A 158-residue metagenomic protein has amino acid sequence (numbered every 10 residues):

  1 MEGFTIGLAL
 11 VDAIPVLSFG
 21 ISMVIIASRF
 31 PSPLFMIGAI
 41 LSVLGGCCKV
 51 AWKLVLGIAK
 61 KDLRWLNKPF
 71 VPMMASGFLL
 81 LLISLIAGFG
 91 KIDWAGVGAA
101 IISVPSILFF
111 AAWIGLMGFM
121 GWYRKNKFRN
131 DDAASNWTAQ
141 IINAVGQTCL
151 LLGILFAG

Functional and structural regions predicted by a protein language model:
M1-L41, V50-G158: Polytopic alpha-helical membrane-helix bundles and their juxtamembrane interface segments in multi-pass membrane
C47: Conserved phosphate-interacting/catalytic interface
